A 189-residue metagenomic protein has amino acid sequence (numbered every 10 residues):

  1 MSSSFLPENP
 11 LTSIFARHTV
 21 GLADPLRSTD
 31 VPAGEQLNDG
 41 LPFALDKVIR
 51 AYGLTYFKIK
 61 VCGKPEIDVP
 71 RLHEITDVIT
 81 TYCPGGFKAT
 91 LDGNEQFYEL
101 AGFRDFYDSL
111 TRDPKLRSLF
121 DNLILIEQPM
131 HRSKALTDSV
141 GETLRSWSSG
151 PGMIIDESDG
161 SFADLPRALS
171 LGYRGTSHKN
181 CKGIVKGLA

Functional and structural regions predicted by a protein language model:
M1: Metal- or metallocofactor-binding catalytic centers and their adjacent structured scaffolds across diverse enzyme
S4-P7, D46-K47: A generic local secondary-structure boundary/capping motif
N9-L11: Carboxylate/His-rich catalytic cores and anion/metal-binding grooves
F15-F43, K60-G63, I154-D156: Active-site mouth loops of central-metabolism enzymes
S28-R50, D105-R112, G160-R167: Short, acidic/polar
A51-Y52, L171: Structural motif
I59-L188: Catalytic core of soluble alpha/beta enzymes
